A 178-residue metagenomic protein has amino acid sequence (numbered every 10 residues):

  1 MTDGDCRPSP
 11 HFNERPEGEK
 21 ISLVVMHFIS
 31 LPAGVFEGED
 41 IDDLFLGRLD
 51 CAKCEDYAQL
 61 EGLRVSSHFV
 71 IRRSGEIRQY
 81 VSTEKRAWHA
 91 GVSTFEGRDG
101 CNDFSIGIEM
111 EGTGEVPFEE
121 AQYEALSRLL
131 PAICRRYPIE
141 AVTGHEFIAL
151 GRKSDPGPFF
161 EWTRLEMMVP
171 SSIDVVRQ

Functional and structural regions predicted by a protein language model:
M1, E17-G18, D99-S105, T113-Q178: Basic/polar, cationic surfaces and motifs that engage anionic cell-wall and phosphate/carboxylate ligands
M1-D99: N-terminal catalytic cores of peptidoglycan-degrading enzymes
M26, I108, L126: Conserved, mostly hydrophobic/aromatic
V70, G107-E109: Conserved beta-strand segments that form the floor/walls of ligand-binding pockets within enzyme and binding domains
